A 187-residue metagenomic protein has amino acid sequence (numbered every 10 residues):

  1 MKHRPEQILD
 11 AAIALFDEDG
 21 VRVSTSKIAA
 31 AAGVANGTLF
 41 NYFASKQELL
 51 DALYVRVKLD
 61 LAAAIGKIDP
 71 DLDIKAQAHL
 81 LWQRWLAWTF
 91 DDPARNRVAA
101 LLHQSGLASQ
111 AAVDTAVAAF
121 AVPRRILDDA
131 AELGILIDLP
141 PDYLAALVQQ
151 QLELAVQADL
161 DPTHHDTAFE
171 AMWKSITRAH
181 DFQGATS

Functional and structural regions predicted by a protein language model:
M1-A31, Q47-D51: Basic, helix-initiating cap at the start of DNA-binding domains
I8-F16, V57, W85, T89: Short hydrophobic clusters on alpha-helical segments that form packing/core surfaces in small helical domains
A32-F43: Short hydrophobic/aromatic patch on the recognition helix
F43, L50-V57: Alpha-helical DNA-contacting segments of helix-turn-helix folds
A52, G66-A94, L144-V148: Hydrophobic alpha-helical connector segments
A62, L107-L133, D138, D142-A146 (+1 more regions): Amphipathic alpha-helical packing segments from all-alpha helical-bundle domains
L80, A87, A121-E132, Q151 (+1 more regions): C-terminal peripheral helix-coil segments that are non-catalytic and often amphipathic
T89-A108, Q157: Amphipathic alpha-helical segments used for helix-helix packing
